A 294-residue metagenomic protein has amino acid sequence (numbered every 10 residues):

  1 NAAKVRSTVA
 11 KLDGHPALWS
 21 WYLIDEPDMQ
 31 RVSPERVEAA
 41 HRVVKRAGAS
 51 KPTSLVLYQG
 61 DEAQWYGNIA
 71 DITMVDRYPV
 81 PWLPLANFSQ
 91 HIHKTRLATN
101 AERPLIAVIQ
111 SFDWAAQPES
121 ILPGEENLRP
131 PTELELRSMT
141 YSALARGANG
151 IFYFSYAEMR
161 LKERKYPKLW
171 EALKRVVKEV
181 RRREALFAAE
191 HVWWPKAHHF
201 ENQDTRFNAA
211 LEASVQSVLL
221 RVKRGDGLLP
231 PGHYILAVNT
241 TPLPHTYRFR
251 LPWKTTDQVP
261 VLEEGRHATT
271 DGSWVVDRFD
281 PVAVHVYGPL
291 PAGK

Functional and structural regions predicted by a protein language model:
N1-Q258, L262-G293: Glycan-processing catalytic domains of CAZymes
